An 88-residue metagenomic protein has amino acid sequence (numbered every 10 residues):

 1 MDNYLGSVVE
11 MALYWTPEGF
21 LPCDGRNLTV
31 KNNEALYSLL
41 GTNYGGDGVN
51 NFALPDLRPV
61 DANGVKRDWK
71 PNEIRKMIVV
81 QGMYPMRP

Functional and structural regions predicted by a protein language model:
M1-P88: Low-complexity Ser/Thr/Gly/Asn-rich repetitive segments
